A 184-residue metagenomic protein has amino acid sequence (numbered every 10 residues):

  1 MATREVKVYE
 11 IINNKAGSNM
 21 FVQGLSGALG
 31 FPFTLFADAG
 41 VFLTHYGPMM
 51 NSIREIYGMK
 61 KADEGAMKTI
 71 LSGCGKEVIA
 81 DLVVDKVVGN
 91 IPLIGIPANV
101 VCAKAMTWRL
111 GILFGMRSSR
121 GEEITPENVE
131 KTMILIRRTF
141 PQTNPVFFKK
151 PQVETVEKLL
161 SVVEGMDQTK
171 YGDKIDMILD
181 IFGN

Functional and structural regions predicted by a protein language model:
M1-A28, T44-V78, V100-N184: Terminal, membrane-proximal amphipathic helices and intrinsically disordered targeting/regulatory segments
G24-V41, V83-C102: Short hydrophobic membrane-inserting alpha-helices and related fusion/pore-forming segments
